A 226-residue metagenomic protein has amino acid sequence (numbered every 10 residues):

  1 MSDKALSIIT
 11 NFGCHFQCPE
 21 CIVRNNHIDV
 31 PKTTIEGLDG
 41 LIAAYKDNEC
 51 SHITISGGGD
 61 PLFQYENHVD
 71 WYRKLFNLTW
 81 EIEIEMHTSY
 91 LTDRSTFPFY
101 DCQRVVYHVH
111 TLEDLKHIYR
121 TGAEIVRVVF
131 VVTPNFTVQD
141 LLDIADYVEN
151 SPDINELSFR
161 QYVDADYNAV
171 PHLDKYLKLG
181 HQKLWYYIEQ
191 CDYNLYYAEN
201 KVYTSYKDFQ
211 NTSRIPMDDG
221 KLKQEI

Functional and structural regions predicted by a protein language model:
M1-E36: Canonical Radical SAM [4Fe-4S] cluster-binding loop centered on the CxxxCxxC motif and its immediate flanking residues
I28-D29, I84, Q210-I215: A short local loop/turn or secondary-structure capping micro-motif enriched for an aromatic residue
I28-T33, E66-N67, Y167-V170: Short, flexible/disordered intra-domain loops and linkers
L38-S56, Y65-D143, Y147-V148, D153-N155: Radical SAM/AdoMet-radical enzyme domain recognition
D60: Conserved AMP-binding loop of ANL adenylate-forming enzymes
Y107-I226: Radical SAM enzyme [4Fe-4S]-AdoMet core and its adjacent flexible, acidic and glycine-rich loops/tails across
